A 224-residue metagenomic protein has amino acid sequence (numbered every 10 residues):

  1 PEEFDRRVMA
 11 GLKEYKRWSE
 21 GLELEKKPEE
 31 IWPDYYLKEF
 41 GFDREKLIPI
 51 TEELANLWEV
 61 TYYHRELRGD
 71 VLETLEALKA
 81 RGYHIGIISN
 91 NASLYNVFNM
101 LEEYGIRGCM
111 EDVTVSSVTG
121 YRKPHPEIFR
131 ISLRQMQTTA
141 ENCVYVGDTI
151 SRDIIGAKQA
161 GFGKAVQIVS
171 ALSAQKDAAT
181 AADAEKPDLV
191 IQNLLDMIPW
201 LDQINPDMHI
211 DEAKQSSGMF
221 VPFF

Functional and structural regions predicted by a protein language model:
P1-E76, A80-R81, L94: N-terminal helical cap/lid subdomain that shapes the substrate entry/recognition surface in HAD-like hydrolases
G41, G82, N205-H209: Short, flexible coil/linker elements and helix-boundary hinge sites characteristic of intrinsically disordered
L72, E76-A77, I88, A92-F224: Asp-based, Mg2+/Mn2+-dependent phosphohydrolase catalytic module
